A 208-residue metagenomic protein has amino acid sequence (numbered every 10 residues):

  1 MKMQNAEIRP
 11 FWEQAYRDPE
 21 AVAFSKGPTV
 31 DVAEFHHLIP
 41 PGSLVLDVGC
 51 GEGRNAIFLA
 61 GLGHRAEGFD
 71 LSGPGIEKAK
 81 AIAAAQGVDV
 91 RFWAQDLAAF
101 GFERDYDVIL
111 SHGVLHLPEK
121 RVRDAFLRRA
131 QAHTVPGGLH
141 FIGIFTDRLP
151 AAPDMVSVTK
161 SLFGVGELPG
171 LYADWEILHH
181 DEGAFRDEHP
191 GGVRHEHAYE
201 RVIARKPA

Functional and structural regions predicted by a protein language model:
M1-P40, L46-V48, E52-R104, P118-A125 (+2 more regions): Class I (Rossmann-like) S-adenosyl-L-methionine-dependent methyltransferase catalytic domain, capturing the SAM-binding
D107: Conserved acidic residues
L110: A conserved beta-strand element that flanks and buttresses the S-adenosyl-L-methionine
G113-V114: Short catalytic micro-motifs in class I SAM-dependent methyltransferases
